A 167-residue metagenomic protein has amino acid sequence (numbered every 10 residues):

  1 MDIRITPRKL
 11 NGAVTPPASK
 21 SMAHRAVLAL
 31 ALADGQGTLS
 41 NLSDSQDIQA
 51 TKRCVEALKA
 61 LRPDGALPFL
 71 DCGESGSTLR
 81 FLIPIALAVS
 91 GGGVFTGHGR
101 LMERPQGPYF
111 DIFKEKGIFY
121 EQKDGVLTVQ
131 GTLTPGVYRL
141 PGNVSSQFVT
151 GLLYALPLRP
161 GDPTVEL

Functional and structural regions predicted by a protein language model:
M1-L167: Structural preference for solvent-exposed beta-strand-turn elements and adjacent flexible terminal/loop segments within
